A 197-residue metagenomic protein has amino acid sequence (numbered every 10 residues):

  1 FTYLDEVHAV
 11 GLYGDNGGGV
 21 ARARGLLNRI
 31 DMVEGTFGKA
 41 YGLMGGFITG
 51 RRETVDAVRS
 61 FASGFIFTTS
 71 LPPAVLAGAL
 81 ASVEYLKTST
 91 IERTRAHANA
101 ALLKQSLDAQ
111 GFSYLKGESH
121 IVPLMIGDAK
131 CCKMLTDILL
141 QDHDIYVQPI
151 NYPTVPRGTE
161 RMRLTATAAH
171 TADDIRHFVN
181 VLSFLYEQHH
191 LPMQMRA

Functional and structural regions predicted by a protein language model:
F1, H8-E118, C131: Active-site C-terminal subdomain of aminotransferase-like
Y3-L4, N151: Active-site cofactor/substrate anionic-group-binding motifs, chiefly glycine- and Lys/Arg-rich phosphate-binding loops
D5, A40, V155-R157: Short glycine/serine/proline-enriched coil/turn segments at secondary-structure junctions
G35-T36, L43-G45, T69, L124 (+3 more regions): Thr-Gly-centered strand-to-loop micro-motif
T94-L103, D108-D144, Y152-T154, G158-T159 (+1 more regions): Conserved PLP-binding catalytic core of the aspartate aminotransferase-like
Q141-D142, T154-A197: PLP-dependent enzyme catalytic core of the Aspartate aminotransferase-like
